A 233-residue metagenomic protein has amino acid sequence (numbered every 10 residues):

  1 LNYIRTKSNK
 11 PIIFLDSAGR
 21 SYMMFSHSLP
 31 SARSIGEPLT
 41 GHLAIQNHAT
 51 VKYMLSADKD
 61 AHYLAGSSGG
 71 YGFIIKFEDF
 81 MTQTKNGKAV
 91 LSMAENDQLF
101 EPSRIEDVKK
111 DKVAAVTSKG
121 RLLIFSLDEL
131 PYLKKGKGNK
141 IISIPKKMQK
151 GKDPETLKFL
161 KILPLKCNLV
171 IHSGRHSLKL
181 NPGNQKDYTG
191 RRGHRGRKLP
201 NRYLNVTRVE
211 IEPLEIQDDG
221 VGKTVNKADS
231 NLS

Functional and structural regions predicted by a protein language model:
L1-S233: Short, structured "edge-of-domain" segments at secondary-structure transitions
